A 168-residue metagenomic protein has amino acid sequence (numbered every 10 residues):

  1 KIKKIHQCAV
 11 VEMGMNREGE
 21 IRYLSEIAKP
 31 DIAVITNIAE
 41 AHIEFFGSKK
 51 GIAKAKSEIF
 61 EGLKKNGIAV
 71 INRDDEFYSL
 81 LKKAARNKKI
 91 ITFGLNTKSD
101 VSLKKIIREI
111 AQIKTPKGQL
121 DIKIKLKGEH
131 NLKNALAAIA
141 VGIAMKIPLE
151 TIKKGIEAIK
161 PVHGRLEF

Functional and structural regions predicted by a protein language model:
K1-I2, L149: Glycine/threonine-rich beta-strand-loop-alpha-helix active-site module that forms ligand/phosphate-binding
I2, R17-E20, K56-I59: Helical "lid/switch" subdomain of P-loop NTPase nucleotide-binding domains
I2-I5, E26-I27, E61-K65: Conserved catalytic network of the ASCE P-loop NTPase/AAA+ motor domain
H6, E20, D31: Conserved catalytic motifs of the protein kinase core domain
H6-Q7, L120: Nucleotide donor/acceptor-binding cores
Q7-E18: Switch II (G3) loop of P-loop NTPases
N16-A28: Switch II of P-loop NTPase G domains
D31-F168: Acidic, Mg2+-coordinating active-site environments of NTP-dependent enzymes
